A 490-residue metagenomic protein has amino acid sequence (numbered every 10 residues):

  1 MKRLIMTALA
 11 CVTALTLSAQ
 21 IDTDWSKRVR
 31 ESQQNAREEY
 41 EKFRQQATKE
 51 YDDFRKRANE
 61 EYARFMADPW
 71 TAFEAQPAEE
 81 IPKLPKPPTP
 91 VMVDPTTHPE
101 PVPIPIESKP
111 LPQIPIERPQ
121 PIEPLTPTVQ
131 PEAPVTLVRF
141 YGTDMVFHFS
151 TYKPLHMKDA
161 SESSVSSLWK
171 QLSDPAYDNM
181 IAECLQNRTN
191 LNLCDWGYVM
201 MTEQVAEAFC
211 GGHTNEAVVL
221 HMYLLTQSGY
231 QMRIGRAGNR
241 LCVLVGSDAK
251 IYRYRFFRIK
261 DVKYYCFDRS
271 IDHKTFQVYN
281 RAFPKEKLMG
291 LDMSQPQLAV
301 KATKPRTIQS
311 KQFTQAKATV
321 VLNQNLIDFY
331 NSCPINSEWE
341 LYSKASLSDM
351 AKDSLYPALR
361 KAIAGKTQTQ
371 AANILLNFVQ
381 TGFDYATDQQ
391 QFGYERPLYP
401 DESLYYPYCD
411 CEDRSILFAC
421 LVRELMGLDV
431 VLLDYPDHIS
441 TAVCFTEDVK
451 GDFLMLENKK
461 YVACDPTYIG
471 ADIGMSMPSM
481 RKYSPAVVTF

Functional and structural regions predicted by a protein language model:
K2-A10: Sec-dependent signal peptide recognition, specifically the positively charged N-region followed immediately by
A10-S18: Hydrophobic h-region of N-terminal signal peptides that target proteins for export in Gram-negative bacteria
A19-K27: Cleaved targeting-peptide boundary
V29-Q33, R37, E41-R44, T48-K56 (+1 more regions): Long, contiguous, compositionally biased segments that the model treats as domain-scale units
F147, T151, S163-T202, E340-Y405 (+1 more regions): Secondary-structure boundary elements
A208-H221, A386-S440, C444-T446: Active-site neighborhood of thiol-dependent amide/isopeptide-bond enzymes
E216, L220-R360: Extended, non-transmembrane interaction/recognition domains
M232-D261, I363-K366, D413-F490: Hydrophobic/aromatic-rich core segments of domains that either
